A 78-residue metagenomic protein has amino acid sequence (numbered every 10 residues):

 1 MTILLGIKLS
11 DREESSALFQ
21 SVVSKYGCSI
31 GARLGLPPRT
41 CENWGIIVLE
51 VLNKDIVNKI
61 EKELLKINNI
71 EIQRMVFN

Functional and structural regions predicted by a protein language model:
M1-N78: Long, contiguous binding/interaction regions
